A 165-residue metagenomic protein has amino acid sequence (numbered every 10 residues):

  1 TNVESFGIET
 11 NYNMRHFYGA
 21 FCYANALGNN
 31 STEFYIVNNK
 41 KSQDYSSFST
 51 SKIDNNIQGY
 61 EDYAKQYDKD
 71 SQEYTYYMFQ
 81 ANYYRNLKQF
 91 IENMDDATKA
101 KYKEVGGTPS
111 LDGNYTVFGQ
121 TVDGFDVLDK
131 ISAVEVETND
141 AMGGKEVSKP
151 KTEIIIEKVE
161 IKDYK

Functional and structural regions predicted by a protein language model:
T1-K165: Cross-family detector of peptidyl-prolyl cis-trans isomerase
